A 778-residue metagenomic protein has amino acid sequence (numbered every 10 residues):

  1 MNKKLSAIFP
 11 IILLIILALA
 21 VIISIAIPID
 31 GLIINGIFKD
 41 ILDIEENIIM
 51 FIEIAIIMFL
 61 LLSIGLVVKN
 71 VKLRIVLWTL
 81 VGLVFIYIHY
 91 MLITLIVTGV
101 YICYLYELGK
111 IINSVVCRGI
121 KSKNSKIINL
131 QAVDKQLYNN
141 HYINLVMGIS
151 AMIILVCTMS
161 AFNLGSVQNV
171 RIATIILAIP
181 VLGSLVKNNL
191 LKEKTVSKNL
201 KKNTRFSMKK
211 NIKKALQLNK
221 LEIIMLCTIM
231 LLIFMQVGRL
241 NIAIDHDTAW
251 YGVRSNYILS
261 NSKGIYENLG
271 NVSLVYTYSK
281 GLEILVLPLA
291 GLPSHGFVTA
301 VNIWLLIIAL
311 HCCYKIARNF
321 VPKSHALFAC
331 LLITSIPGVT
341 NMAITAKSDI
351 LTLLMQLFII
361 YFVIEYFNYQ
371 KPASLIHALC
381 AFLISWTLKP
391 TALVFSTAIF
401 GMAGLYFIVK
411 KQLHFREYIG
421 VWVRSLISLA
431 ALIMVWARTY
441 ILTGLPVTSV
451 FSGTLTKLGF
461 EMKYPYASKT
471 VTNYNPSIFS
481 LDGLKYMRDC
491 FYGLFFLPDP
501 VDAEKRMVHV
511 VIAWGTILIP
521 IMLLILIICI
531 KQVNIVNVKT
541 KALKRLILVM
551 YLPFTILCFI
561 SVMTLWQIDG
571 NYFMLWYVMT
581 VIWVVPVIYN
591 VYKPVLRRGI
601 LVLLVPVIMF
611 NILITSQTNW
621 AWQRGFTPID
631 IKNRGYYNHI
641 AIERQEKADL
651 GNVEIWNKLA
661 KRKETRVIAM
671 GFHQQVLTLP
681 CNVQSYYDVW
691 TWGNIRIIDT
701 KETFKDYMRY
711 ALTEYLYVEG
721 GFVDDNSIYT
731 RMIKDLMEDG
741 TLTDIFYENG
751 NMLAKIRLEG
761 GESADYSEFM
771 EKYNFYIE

Functional and structural regions predicted by a protein language model:
M1-K209, F704: Membrane-embedded, hydrophobic transmembrane alpha-helices
L17, R74-V84, L226-M230, L327-I333 (+5 more regions): Transmembrane alpha-helix segments characteristic of polytopic inner-membrane glycan-assembly/cell-envelope
F59-S63, P180-L185, A300-F320, F358: Transmembrane-helix motifs of polytopic, lipid-linked glycan transferases
Y101-C103, Y257, D349-M355, S385-L388 (+4 more regions): Hydrophobic/aromatic-rich transmembrane helices and adjacent perimembrane loops
K220-L226, L327, A373-A381, S396-G401 (+3 more regions): Signature aromatic-anchored transmembrane alpha helix within multi-pass, membrane-resident enzymes that catalyze glycan
A243-D247, Y251-R254, M609-I655, Q674-Q675: Membrane-proximal, lumen/periplasm-facing interface regions of secretory-pathway glyco- and lipid-modifying enzymes
G420-V501: Membrane-lumen/periplasm interface segments of specific transmembrane helices in polyprenyl phosphate-linked
I642-D688, E714-G721: Short periplasmic/luminal acceptor-recognition loop of GT-C membrane glycosyltransferases, typified by
